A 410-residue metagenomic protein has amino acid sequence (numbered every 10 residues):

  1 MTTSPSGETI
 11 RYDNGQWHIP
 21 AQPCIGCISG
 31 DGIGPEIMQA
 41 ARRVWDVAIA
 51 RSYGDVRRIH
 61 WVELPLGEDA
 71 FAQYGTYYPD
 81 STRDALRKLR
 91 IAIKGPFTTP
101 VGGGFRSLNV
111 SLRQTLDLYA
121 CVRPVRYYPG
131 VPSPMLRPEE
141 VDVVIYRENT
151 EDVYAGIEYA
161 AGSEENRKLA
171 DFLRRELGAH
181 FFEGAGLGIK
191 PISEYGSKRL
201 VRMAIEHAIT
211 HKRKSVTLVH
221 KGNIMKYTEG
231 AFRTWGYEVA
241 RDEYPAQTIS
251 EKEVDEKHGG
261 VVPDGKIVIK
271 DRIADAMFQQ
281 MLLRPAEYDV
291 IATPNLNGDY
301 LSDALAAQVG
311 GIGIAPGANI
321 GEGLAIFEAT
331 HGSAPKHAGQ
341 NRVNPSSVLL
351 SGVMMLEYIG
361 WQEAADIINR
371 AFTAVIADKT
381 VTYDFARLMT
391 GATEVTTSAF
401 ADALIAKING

Functional and structural regions predicted by a protein language model:
T2-I10, E68-A70, A276-T380: Glycine-rich phosphate/nucleotide-binding loop
P20-A21, G26-R42, A48, S52 (+2 more regions): Glycine-rich phosphate/diphosphate-binding loop of Rossmann-like nucleotide-binding domains
D31-G34, R90, Y146, A204 (+4 more regions): Buried hydrophobic positions in well-ordered alpha/beta secondary-structure cores of metabolic enzymes
D46, A50-G54, I91, T98 (+11 more regions): Generic secondary-structure signature for well-ordered alpha-helical cores
G54-P79: N-terminal beta-loop-helix "entrance" segment that forms/cooperates in small-molecule cofactor or anionic ligand
A70-E176, G186-L187, L296-Y300: N-terminal glycine-rich phosphate/adenylate-binding segment common to multiple enzyme folds
A85-P100, Q247-I326, I408-G410: Glycine-rich phosphate-binding loop
T393-G410: Phosphate-binding loop/pocket of nucleotide- and phosphate-handling active sites
